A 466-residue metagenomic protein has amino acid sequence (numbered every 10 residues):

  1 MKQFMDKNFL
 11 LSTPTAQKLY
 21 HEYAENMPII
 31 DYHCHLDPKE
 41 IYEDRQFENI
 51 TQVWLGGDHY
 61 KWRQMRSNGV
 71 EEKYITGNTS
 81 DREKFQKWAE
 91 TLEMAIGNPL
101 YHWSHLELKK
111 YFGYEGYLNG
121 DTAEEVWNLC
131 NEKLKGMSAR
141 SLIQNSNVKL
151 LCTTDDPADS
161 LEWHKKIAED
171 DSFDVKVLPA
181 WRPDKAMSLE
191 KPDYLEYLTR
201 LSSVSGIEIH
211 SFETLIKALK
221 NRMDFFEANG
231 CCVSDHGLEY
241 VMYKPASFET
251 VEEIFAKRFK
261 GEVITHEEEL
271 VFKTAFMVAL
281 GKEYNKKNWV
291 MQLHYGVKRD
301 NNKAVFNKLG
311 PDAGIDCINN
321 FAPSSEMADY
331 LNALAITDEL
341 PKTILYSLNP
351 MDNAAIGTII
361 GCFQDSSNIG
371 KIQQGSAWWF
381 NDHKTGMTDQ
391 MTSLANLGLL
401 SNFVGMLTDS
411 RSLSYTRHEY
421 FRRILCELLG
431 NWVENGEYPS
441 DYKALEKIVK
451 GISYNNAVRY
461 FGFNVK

Functional and structural regions predicted by a protein language model:
K2-K287, E339-P341, L345-P350, A354-G357 (+1 more regions): Metal-cofactor-binding active-site regions of metalloenzymes
E268, G314-C317: Metal/cofactor-centered catalytic core regions of large enzymes
M291-L293: C-terminal amphipathic alpha-helical interaction region
N302: Hard-cation-handling environments
F306-G314: Short glycine/proline- and charge-enriched loop/turn segments that cap or connect secondary-structure elements
F321-M327: Divalent-cation-assisted or electrostatically stabilized phosphate/pyrophosphate-binding catalytic cores
Y330-I336: Short, basic/hydrophobic alpha-helical segments
